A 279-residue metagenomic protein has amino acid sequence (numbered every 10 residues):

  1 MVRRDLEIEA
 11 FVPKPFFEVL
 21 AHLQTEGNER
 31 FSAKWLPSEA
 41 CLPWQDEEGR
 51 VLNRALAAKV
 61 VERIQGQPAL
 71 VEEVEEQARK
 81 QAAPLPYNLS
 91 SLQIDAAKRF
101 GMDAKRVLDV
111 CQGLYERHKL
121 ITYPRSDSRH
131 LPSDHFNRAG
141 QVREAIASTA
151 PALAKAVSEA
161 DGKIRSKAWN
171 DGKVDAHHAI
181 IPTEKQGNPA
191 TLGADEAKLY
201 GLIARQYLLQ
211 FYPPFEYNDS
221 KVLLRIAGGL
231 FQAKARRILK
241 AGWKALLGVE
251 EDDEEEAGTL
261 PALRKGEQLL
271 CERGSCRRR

Functional and structural regions predicted by a protein language model:
M1-Q112, E116, D171, A190-R279: Long, highly charged, low-complexity internal segments
H22, L56-Q67, V142-A152, A156 (+1 more regions): Residues that form generic nucleotide/phosphate-binding pockets
V71, I121, I180: Short clusters of hydrophobic/aromatic residues that line enzyme substrate/ligand-binding pockets
D95, S126, T183-K185: Short strand-loop junctions, especially beta-strand C-caps/beta-turns that link beta-sheets to coils or alpha-helices
M102-R165, W169: Extended, well-ordered alpha-helical scaffold/bundle regions in very large, multi-domain proteins
D134, A139-V142, T183-A194: Extended, non-catalytic substrate-recognition/exosite surfaces adjacent to catalytic cores, especially in enzymes
A154, H177, L199: Long C-terminal interaction/binding lobes of large macromolecular proteins
D161-P189: Acidic, turn-prone loop/beta-hairpin segments
